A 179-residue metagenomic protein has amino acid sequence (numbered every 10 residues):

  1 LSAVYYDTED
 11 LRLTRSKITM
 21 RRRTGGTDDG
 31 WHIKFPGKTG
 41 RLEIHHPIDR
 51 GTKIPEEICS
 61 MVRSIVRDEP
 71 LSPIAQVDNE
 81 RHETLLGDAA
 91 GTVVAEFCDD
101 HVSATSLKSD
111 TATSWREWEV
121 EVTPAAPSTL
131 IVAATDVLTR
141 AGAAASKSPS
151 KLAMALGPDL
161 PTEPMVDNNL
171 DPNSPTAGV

Functional and structural regions predicted by a protein language model:
L1-V179: Phosphate-end processing signature that detects enzymes handling 5′-triphosphorylated RNA and polyphosphate
